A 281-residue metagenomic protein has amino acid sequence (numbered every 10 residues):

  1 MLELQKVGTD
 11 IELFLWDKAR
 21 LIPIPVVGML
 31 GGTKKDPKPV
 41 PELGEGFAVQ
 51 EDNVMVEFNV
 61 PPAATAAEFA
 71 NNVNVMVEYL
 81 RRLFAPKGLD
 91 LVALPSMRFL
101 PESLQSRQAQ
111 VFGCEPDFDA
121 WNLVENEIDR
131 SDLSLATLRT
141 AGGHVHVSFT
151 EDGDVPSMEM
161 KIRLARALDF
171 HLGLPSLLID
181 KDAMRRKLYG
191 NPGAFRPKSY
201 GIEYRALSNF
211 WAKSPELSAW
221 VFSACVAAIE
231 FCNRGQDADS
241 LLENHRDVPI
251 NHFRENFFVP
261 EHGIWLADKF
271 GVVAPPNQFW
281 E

Functional and structural regions predicted by a protein language model:
M1-E281: Phosphate/nucleotide-binding catalytic core
